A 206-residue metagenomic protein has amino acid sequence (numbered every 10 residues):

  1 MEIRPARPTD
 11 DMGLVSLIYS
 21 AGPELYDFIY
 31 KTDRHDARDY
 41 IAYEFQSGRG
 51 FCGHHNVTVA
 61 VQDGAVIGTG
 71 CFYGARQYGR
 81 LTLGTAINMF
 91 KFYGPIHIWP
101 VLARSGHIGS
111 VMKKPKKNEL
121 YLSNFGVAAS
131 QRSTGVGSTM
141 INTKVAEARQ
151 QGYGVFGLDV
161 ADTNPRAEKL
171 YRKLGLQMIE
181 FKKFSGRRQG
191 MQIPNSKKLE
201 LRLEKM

Functional and structural regions predicted by a protein language model:
E2-S16, D27-F28, A75: A short beta-loop-alpha structural element at the N-terminal edge of CoA-dependent acyl/N-acetyltransferase catalytic
P23-F45, G79, F90-P95: Conserved GNAT-fold acetyl-CoA-binding loop/helix
R34-V57, V61-Q62, G109-V111: Active-site rim helix/loop that mediates acceptor-substrate recognition in acyltransferases
V59, A65-G74, Y121, G126: Conserved beta-strand in the GNAT
R76-E119: Conserved acyl-donor/pantetheine-binding loop and adjacent beta-alpha core of acyl/acetyltransferases and related
N118-L120, A148-D159: Conserved GNAT acetyl-CoA-binding A-motif
S133-A146, R172-K173: Conserved acetyl-CoA-binding loop-helix of GNAT-fold acetyltransferases
G154-V155, A161-P165, L174, F184-M206: C-terminal "cap" of GNAT-fold acetyltransferases
